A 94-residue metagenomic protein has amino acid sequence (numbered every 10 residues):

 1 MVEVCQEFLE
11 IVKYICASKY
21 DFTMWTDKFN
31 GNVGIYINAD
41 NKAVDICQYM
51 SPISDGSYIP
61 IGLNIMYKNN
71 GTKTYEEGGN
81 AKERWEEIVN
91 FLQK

Functional and structural regions predicted by a protein language model:
M1-A39, K68-T74: Negatively charged, low-complexity tracts enriched in Asp/Glu with abundant Ser/Thr
L9, K13-C16, K82, E86-V89 (+1 more regions): Residue-level detector of alpha-helical secondary structure
D21, P52, F91-L92: General N-terminal targeting signals
K42-E83: Intrinsically disordered, low-complexity regulatory segments enriched in Ser/Thr/Pro and charged residues
